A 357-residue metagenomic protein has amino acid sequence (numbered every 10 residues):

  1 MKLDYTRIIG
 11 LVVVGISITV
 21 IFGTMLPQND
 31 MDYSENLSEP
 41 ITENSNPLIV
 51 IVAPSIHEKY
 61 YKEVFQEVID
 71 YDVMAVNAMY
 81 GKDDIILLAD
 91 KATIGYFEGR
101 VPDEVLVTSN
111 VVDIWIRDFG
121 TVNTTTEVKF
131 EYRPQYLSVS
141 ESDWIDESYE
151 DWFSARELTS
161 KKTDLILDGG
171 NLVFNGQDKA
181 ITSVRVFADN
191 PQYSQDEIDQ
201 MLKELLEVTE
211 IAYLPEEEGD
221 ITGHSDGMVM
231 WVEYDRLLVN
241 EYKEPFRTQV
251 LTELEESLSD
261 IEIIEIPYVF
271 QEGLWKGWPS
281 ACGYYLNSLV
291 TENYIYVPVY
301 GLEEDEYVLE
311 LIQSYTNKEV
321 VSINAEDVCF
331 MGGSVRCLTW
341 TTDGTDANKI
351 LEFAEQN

Functional and structural regions predicted by a protein language model:
L3-L11, G15, I21-N357: Histidine/cysteine-enriched polar flanking segments
